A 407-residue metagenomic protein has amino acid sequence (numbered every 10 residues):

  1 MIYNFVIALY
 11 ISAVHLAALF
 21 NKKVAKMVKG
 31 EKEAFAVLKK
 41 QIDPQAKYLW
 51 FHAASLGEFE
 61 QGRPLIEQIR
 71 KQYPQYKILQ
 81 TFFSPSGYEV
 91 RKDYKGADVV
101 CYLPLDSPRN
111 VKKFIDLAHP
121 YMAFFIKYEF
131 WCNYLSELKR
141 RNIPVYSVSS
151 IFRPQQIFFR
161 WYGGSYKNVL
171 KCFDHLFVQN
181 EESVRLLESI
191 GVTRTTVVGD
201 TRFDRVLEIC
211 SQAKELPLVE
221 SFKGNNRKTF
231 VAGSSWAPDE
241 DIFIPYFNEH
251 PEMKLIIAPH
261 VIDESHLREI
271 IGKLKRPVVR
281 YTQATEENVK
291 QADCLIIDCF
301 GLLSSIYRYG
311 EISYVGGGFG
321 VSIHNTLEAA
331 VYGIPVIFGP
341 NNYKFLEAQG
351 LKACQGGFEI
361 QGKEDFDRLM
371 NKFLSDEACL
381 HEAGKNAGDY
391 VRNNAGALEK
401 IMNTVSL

Functional and structural regions predicted by a protein language model:
H15, L19-Q212, L216-P217, V231 (+4 more regions): Active-site and donor-binding regions of nucleotide-sugar-utilizing enzymes
Q68, P74, T81-F82, Y88 (+1 more regions): Donor-nucleotide binding loops and adjacent catalytic segments primarily of GT-B fold Leloir glycosyltransferases
A118-M122, K290-V321: Acidic donor-binding loop of glycosyltransferase active sites
N142, E311, G333: A short alpha->beta transition loop at the rim of the catalytic pocket in nucleotide-sugar-dependent
S304, L327-Y332, Q349: Short alpha-helical segment that forms part of, or immediately flanks, the ligand-binding pocket in carbohydrate-active
K344-M370: Change "using UDP/GDP/dTDP sugars" to "using nucleotide sugars
C379-N393: A short, well-ordered alpha-helix in the C-terminal region of glycosyltransferases
N394-L407: C-terminal alpha-helical cap of glycosyltransferases
